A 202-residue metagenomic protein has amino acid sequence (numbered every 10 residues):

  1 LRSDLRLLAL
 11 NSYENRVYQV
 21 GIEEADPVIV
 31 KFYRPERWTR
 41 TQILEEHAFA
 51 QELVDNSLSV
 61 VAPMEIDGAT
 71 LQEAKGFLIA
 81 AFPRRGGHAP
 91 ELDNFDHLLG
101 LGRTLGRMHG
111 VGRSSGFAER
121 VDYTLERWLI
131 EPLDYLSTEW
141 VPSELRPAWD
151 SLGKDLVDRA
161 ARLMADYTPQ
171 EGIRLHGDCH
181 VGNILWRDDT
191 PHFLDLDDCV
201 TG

Functional and structural regions predicted by a protein language model:
L1-L7, N56, S151: Regulatory N- and C-terminal appendages and interdomain linkers associated with kinase/kinase-like NTP transferase
R2-G21: ATP-binding glycine-rich phosphate-binding loop
E14-Y18, D166-G172: A short helix-loop-beta-strand connector motif used in the catalytic cores of GNAT acetyltransferases and, in some
I22-A118: ATP-binding pocket architecture of kinase catalytic cores
E91-A148, E171-G172: A cross-family kinase active-site recognition segment
R174, W186-G202: Active-site Asp-x-Gly
D178: Conserved catalytic-loop position in the HRD/HxD motif
G182-N183: Conserved protein-kinase catalytic-loop position immediately C-terminal to the HRD catalytic Asp
